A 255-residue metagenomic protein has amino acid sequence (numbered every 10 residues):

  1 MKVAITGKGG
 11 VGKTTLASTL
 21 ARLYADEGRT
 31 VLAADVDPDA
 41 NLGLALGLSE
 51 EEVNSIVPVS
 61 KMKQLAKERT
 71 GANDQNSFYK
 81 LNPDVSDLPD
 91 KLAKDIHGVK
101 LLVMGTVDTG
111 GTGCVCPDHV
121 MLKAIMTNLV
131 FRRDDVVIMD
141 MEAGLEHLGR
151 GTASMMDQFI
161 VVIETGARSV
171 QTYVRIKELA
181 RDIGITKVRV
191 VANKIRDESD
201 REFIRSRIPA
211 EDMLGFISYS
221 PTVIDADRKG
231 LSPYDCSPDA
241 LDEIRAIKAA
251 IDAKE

Functional and structural regions predicted by a protein language model:
I5: Hydrophobic anchor at the beta1->P-loop junction of P-loop NTPases
G10: Walker A (P-loop) phosphate-binding loop of P-loop NTPases
K13: Conserved lysine of the Walker
L16: Hydrophobic positions on the alpha1 helix immediately C-terminal to the Walker A/P-loop
L23-H97: N-terminal phosphate/diphosphate-binding loop that engages ATP/GTP or pyrophosphate donors across diverse enzyme folds
M104-G110, C114-V115, M126-L148: Switch II (G3) loop of P-loop NTPases
A124-R133, L148-A167: Inter-motif core of Ras-like GTPase G domains
L179-E255: C-terminal lobe/tail of nucleotide-utilizing enzymes
